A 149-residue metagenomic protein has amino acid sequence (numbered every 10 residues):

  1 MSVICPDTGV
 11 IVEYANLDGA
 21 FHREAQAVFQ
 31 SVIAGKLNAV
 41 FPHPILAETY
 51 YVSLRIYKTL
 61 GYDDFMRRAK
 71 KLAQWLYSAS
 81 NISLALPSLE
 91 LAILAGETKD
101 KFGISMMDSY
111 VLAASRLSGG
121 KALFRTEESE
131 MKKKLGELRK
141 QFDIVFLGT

Functional and structural regions predicted by a protein language model:
M1-R23: Metal-dependent nucleic-acid phosphoesterase active-site entry motif
V3, L84, L112-T149: Acidic, PIN/NYN-like endoribonuclease modules and their adjacent C-terminal/linker elements
V3, Q26-F102, A113-K121: PIN-domain endoribonuclease scaffold, especially VapC-family toxins
E13-A15, V52, K134: Residues that scaffold the ATP/ADP-binding catalytic core of kinase and kinase-like folds
G19-F21, L54-I56, E137-K140: Short, glycine/charged-enriched secondary-structure capping and boundary segments
S109: Short alpha-helical elements of helix-turn-helix
